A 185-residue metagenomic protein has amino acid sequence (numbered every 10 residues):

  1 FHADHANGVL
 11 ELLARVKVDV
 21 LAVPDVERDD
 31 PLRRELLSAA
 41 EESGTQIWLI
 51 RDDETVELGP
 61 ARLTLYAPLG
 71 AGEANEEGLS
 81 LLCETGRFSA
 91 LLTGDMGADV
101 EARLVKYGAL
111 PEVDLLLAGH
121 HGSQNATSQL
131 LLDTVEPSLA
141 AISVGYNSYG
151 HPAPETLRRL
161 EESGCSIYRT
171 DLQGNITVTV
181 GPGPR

Functional and structural regions predicted by a protein language model:
F1-R185: Non-globular, low-confidence helical/coil segments that flank catalytic cores
